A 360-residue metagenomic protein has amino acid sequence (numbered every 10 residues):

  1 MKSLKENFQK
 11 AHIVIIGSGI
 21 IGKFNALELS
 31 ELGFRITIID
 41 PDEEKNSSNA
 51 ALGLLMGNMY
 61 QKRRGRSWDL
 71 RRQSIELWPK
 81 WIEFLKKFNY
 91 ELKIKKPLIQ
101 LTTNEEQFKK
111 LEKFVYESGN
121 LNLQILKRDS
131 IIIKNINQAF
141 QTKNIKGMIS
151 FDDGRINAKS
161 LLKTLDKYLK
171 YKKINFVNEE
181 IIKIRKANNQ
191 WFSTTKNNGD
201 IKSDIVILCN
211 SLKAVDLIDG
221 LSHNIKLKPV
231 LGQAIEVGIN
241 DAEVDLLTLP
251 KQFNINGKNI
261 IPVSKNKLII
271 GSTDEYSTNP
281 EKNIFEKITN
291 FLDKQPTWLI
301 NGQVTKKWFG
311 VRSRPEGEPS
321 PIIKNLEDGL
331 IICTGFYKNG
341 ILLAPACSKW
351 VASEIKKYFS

Functional and structural regions predicted by a protein language model:
E6-G19: Beta1/beta-strand and adjacent pyrophosphate-binding region of the FAD-binding site in flavoprotein oxidoreductases
V14-I16, I201-K213, S348: Short hydrophobic core segments
G19-I20, K338: Residue-level detector of alpha-helix initiation sites
I21-L32, P41, L54-M56, Y90-I94 (+1 more regions): Active-site substrate-recognition segment that forms the wall of the catalytic cavity or substrate channel
L54-I136: Dinucleotide-binding Rossmann-like beta1-alpha1 core, especially the glycine-rich loop that anchors the ADP
N89-Q100, K127-K172, T273-Y276, I331-G335: Helix-loop-beta segment of a Rossmann-like dinucleotide-binding subdomain
V177-F192: A conserved short coil-to-beta-strand element within the FAD-binding core of flavoproteins
G302-S360: C-terminal catalytic lobe of FAD-dependent flavoproteins
